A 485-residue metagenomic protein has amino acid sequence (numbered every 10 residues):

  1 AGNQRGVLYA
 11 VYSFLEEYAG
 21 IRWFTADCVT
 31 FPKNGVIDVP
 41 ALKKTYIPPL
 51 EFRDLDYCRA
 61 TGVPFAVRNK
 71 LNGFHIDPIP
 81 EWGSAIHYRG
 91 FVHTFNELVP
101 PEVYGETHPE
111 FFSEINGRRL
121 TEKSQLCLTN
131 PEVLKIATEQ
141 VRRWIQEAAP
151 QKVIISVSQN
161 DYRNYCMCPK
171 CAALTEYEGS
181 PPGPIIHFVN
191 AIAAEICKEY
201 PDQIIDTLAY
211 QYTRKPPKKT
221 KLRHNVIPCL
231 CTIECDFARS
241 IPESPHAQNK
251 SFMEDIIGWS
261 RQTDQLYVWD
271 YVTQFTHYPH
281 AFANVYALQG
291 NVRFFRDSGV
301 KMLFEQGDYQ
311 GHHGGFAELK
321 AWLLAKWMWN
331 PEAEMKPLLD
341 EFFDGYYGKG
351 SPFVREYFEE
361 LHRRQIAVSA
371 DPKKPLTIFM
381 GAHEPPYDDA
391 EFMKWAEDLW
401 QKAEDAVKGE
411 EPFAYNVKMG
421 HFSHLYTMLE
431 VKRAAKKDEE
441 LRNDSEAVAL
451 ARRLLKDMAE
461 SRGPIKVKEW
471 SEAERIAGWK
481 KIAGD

Functional and structural regions predicted by a protein language model:
A1-H187, C197-E199, A209, I227 (+1 more regions): Feature activates predominantly on carbohydrate-active enzymes
T61, D161-R163, A209-T213, T232-E234 (+3 more regions): Active-site-proximal loop/turn and secondary-structure-junction residues that shape catalytic pockets, frequently
L128-K135, R143, A247-P352, E356: Structured mid-domain segments that build the active-site/substrate or prosthetic-cofactor binding neighborhood
R163-P169, D236-R239, G315: Short acidic/His/Gly/Ser-rich catalytic and metal-binding motifs that mark active-site loops of diverse hydrolases
T175-E195, R223-P242, L323-A333: Acidic, His- and aromatic-enriched active-site or binding-groove loops in soluble protein domains that engage sugars
D206-E234, P279-Y286, H312-A321: Substrate-binding cleft/loops of secretory-pathway carbohydrate-active enzymes
T213-L222, V226, E234, R239-Q262: Noncatalytic carbohydrate-binding groove/subsite architecture in carbohydrate-active enzymes
G299, L324-D485: Catalytic domains of carbohydrate-active enzymes that cleave complex glycans
